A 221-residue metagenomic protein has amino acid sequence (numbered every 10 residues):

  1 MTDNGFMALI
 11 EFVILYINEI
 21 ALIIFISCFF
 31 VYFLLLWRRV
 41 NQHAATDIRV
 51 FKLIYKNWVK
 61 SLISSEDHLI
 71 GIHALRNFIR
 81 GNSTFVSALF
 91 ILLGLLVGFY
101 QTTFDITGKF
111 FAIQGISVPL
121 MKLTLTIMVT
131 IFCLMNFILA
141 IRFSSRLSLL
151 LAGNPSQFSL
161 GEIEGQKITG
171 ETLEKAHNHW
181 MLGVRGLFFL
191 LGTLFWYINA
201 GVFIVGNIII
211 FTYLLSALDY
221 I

Functional and structural regions predicted by a protein language model:
M1-Y16: Short, strongly hydrophobic alpha-helical membrane anchors
G5-A8, L92-I113, W196-I204, I210-L218: Juxtamembrane "helix exit" motif at the C-terminal ends of alpha-helical transmembrane segments in multi-pass membrane
F6-I10, I63-N77, Q166, G170-E174: Cytosolic juxtamembrane amphipathic/interface segments immediately preceding and feeding into a transmembrane helix
N18-D47, S83-L95, L123-S145, F188: Hydrophobic alpha-helical membrane-embedded segments
L36-L75: Membrane-interface amphipathic/juxtamembrane segments adjacent to transmembrane helices
H73-V129: Selected alpha-helical membrane-embedding segments in polytopic membrane proteins
L125-T172: Cytosol-/stroma-facing membrane-proximal "stalk/adaptor" domains immediately downstream of transmembrane anchors
Q157-W196: Hydrophobic alpha-helical transmembrane segments and adjacent short intramembrane/lumenal linkers of inner/organellar
